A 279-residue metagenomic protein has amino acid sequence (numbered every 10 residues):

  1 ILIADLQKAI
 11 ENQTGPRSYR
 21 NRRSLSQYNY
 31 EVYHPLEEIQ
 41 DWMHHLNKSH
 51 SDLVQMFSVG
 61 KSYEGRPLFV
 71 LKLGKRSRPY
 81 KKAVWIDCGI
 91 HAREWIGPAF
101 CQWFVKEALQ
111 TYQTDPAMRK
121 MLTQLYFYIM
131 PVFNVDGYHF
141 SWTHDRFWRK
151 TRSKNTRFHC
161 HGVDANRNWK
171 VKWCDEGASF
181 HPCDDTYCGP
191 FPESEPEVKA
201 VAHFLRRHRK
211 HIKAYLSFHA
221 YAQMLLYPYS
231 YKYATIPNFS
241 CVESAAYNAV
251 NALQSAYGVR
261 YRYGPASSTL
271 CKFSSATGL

Functional and structural regions predicted by a protein language model:
I1-V32: Extreme N-terminal flexible tails
S26-Y33, H91, T186-F191, A234-T235: Second-shell loop/turn segments in exported
E31-V84, F147-T151, R157-H161: Soluble metallo-hydrolase cores and metallopeptidase-like ectodomains found primarily in the secretory/periplasmic
I39-W42, I96-F104, M121, H161 (+4 more regions): Stable alpha-helical elements in mature extracytoplasmic
H44, K48, V105-T114, N134 (+3 more regions): Sec-exported extracytoplasmic/periplasmic mature domains
Q55-G60, F69-K72, A83-D87, R93-G97 (+5 more regions): Structural recognition of the beta-strand scaffold that forms the well-ordered cores of secreted hydrolase catalytic
I96-S141: Short helix-loop-beta-strand segments that form the rim/entrance of peptidase-like active sites
W142-T143, W148-L279: Metallocarboxypeptidase
